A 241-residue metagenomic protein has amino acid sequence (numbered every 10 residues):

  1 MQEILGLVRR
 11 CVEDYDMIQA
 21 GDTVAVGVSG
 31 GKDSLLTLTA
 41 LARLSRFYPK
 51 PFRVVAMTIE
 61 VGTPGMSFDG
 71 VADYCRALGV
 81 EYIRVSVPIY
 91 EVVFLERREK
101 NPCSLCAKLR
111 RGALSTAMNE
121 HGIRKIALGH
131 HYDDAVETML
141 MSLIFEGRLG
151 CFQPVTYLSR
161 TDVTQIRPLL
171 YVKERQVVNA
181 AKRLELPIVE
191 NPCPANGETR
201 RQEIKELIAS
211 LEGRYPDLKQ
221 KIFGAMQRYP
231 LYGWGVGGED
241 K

Functional and structural regions predicted by a protein language model:
M1-E137, F145, R175-R183: ATP-dependent adenylation/nucleotidyltransferase module used to activate substrates
Q2, L35, G65, K108 (+6 more regions): Electropositive phosphate-/nucleotide-binding environments in soluble metabolic enzymes
G6, R10, D14, D73 (+8 more regions): Charged/polar, solvent-exposed surface patches and flexible loops
V54, D133-S210: Catalytic subdomain that performs nucleotidyl-dependent activation
V61-T63, I89-E91, T156-S159, V172 (+2 more regions): Residue-level detector of flexible, active-site-proximal loop/helix-junction positions within diverse enzyme catalytic
P102-A107, L128-H130, Y171-R175, R214-D217 (+1 more regions): A general structural signal for short secondary-structure boundary/capping elements
A107-N119, V155-T161, I208-Q227: Short, basic, helix/turn surface patches
L186-K241: The feature marks non-catalytic terminal segments
